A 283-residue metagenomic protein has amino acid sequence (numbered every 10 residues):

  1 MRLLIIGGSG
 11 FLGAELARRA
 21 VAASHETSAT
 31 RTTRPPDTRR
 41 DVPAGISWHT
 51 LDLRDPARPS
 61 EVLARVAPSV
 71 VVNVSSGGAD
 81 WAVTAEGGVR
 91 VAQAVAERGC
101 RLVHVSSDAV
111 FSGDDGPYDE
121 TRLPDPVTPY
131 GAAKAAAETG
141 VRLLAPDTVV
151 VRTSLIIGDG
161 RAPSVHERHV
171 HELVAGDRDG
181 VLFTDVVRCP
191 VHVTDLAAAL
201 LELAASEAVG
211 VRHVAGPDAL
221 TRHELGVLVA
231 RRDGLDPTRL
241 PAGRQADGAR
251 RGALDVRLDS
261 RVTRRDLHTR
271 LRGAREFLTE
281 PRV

Functional and structural regions predicted by a protein language model:
M1-A23: N-terminal Rossmann NAD(P)H-binding glycine-rich loop of SDR-like oxidoreductase domains
I46-R90, A94-A96: NAD(P)H-binding glycine-rich loop region in Rossmannoid oxidoreductase-like domains and their noncatalytic homologs
E97, A109-V151, I156-I157: Catalytic helix-loop patch of NAD(P)-dependent Rossmann-fold dehydrogenases
A135, I157-R168, G176-R178, T194 (+2 more regions): Glycine/proline-rich active-site loop of Rossmann-fold NAD(P)-dependent oxidoreductases
R142-V187: NAD(P)-dependent short-chain dehydrogenase/reductase
L182-V187, R212-L220, D266: Glycine-rich Rossmann NAD(P)(H)-binding loop
A197-A199, A205-A249: Mid/C-terminal beta-alpha module of Rossmann-like enzyme folds, strongest in SDR-family dehydrogenases/epimerases
T221-V227, A242-V283: Conserved C-terminal active-site "lid" loop/helix of NAD(P)H-dependent oxidoreductases that clamps the redox cofactor
